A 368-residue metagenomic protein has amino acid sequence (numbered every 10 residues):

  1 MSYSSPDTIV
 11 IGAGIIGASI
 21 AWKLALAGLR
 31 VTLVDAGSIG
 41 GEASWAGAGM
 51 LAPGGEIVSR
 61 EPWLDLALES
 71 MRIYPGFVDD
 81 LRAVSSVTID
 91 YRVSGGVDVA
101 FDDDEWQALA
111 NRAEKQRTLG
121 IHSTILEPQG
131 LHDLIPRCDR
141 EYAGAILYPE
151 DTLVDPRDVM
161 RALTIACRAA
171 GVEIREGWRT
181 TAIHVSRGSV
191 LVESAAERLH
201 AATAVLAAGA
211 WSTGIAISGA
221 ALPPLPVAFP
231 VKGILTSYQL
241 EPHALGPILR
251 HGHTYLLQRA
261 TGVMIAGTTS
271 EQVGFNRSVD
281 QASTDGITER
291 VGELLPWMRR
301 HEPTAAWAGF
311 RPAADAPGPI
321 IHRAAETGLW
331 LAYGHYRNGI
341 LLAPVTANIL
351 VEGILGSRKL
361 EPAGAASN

Functional and structural regions predicted by a protein language model:
P6-L33: N-terminal Rossmann-like FAD-binding beta1-loop-alpha1 element of flavoenzymes
I16, I39, W211: Conserved Rossmann-like nucleotide-cofactor binding loop
W22-A27, V34-A36, G49-L51, V87-R92 (+3 more regions): Active-site substrate-recognition segment that forms the wall of the catalytic cavity or substrate channel
G49-G130, L134, R290-G292: Dinucleotide-binding Rossmann-like beta1-alpha1 core, especially the glycine-rich loop that anchors the ADP
V87-A100, R112, L119-A170, T269-G274 (+2 more regions): Helix-loop-beta segment of a Rossmann-like dinucleotide-binding subdomain
I146-T203, A207, G214: Helical element adjacent to the flavin cofactor pocket in flavoenzyme catalytic cores
L295-N368: C-terminal catalytic lobe of FAD-dependent flavoproteins
